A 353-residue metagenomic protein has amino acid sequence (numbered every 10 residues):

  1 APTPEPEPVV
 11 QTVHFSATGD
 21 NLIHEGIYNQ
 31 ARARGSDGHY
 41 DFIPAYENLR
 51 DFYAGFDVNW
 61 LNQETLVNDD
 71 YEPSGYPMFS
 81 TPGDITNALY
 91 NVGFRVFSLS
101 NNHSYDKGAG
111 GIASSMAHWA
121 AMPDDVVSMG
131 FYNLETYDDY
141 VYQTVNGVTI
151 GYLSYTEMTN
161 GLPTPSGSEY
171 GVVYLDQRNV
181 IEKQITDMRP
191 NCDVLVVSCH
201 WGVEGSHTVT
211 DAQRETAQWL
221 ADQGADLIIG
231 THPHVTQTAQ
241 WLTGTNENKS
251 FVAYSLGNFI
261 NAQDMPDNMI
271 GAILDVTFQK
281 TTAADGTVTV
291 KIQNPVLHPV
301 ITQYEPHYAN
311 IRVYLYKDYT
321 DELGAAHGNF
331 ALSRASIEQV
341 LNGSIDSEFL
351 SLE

Functional and structural regions predicted by a protein language model:
P2-E353: Acidic, metal/ion-coordinating pockets
